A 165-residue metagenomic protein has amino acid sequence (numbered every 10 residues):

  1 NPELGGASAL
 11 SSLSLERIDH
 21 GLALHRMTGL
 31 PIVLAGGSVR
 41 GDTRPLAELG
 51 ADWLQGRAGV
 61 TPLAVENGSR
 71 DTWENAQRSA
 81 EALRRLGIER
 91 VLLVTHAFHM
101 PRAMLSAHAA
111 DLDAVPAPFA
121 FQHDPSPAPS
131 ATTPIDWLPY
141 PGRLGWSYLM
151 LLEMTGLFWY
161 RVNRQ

Functional and structural regions predicted by a protein language model:
N1-W137, R143-L144: A structural signal for short, hydrophobic/glycine-enriched beta-strand patches
S147-Q165: A transmembrane-helix-recognition feature enriched in membrane-embedded lipid enzymes and envelope glyco-/phospholipid
